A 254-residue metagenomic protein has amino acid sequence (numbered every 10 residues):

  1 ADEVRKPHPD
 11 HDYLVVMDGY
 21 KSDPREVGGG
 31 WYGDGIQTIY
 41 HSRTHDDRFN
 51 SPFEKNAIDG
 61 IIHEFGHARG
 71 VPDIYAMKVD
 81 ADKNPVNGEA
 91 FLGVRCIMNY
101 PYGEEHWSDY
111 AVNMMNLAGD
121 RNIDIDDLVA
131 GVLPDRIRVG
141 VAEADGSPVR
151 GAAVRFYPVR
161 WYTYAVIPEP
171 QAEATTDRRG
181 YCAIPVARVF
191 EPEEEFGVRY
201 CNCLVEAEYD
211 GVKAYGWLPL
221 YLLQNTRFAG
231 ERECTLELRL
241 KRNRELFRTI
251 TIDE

Functional and structural regions predicted by a protein language model:
A1-A81, D210-G211: Metzincin-family zinc-dependent endopeptidase catalytic domain
D73-P101: Post-HEXXH active-site segment of zinc metalloproteases
F91-V94, D135, R150, C201-C203: Residues that flank catalytic or metal-binding motifs in active/ligand-binding sites
P101-R136, A142-D145, E233, L240-R242 (+2 more regions): Beta-strand-rich domain onsets/edges
R136, E143-I167: Short, ordered, surface-exposed loop/turn motifs in non-cytosolic proteins
R160-E191: Short, acidic Ser/Thr/Gly-rich low-complexity loop/linker segments typical of extracellular and cell-surface proteins
E191-V212: A short, solvent-exposed beta-strand micro-motif common in secreted/extracellular proteins
V212-R227: Edge beta-strands of extracellular beta-sandwich domains
